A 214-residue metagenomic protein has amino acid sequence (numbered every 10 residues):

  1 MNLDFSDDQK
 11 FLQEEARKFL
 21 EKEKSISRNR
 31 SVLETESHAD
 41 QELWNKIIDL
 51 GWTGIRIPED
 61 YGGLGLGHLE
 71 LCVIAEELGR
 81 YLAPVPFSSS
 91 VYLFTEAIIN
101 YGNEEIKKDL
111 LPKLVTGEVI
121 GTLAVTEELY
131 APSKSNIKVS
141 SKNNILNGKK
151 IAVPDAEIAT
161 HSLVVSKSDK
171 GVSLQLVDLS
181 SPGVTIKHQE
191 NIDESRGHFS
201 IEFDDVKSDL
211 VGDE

Functional and structural regions predicted by a protein language model:
M1-S88, D109, K113: Amphipathic, small/basic residue-rich leader segments at the start of a protein or domain
Q9, L20, G51, P58 (+6 more regions): Buried hydrophobic positions in well-ordered alpha/beta secondary-structure cores of metabolic enzymes
G51, A75-L78, S168-D169, V177-S181 (+1 more regions): Short Ser/Thr-interspersed hydrophobic loop/turn segments at strand-loop and sheet-helix junctions that line or gate
A83-E105: N-terminal glycine-rich flavin-associated loop
T116-E128: A short, Trp-centered hydrophobic/proline-enriched beta-strand micro-motif
A124, K149-T185: A short core secondary-structure module
P132-I137, A152-P154, D178-E214: Flexible, small-/acidic-enriched active-site or ligand-binding loops
V139-S141: A structural signal for short hydrophobic beta-strand segments in well-ordered beta-sheet cores
